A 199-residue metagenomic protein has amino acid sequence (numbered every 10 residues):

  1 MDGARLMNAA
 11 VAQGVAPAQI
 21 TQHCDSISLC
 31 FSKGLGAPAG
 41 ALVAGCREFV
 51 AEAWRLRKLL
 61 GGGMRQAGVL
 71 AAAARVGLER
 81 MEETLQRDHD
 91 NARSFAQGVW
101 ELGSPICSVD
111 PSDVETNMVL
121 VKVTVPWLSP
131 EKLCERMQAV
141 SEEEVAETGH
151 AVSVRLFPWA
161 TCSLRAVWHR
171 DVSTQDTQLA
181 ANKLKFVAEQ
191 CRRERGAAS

Functional and structural regions predicted by a protein language model:
M1-R136, V140, E147-D176, A180-S199: Conserved PLP-enzyme active-site core in the AAT-like
